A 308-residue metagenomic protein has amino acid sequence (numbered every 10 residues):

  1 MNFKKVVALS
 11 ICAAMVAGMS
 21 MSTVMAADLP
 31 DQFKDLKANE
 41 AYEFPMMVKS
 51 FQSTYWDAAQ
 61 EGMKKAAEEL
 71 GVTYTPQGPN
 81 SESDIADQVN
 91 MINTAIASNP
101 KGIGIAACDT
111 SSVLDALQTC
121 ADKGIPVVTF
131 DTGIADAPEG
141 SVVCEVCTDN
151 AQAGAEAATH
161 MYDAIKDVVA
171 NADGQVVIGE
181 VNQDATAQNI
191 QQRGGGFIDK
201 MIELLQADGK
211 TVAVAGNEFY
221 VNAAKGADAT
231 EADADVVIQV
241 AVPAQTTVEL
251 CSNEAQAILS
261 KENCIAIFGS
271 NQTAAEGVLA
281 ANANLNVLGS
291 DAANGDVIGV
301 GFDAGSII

Functional and structural regions predicted by a protein language model:
N2-K5, M25-I308: A residue-level marker of the well-folded mature domains of exported/periplasmic proteins
I11, M15-M19: Hydrophobic core
